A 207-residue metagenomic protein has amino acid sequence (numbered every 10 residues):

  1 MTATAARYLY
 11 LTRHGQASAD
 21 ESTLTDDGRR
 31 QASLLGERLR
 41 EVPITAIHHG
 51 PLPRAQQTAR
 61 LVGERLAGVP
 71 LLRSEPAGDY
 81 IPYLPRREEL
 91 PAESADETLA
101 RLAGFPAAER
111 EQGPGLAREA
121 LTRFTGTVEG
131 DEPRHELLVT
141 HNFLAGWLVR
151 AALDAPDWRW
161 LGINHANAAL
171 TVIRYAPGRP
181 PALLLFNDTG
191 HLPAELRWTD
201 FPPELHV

Functional and structural regions predicted by a protein language model:
T2-A6, G68, D79-P91, E132-R134 (+1 more regions): Acidic, low-complexity terminal tails and accessory targeting/binding regions of phosphate-metabolizing enzymes
A3-T4, S33-A107, H206: Phosphate-coordination/substrate-recognition cap region in phosphate-metabolizing enzymes
Y8-H14: Short, hydrophobic/glycine-enriched beta-strand segments
L9, E132-F143: Generic beta-sheet signal
G15, N142, T189: Active-site metal-binding loops of divalent metal-dependent hydrolases
S18-D27: Acidic/histidine-rich helix-loop elements that form or flank divalent-metal/phosphate-binding sites at the catalytic
L102-P133: Internal catalytic-core helix/loop-beta-alpha segment that presents or stabilizes conserved functional determinants
F143-L144, A182: GST superfamily/GST-like fold recognition
